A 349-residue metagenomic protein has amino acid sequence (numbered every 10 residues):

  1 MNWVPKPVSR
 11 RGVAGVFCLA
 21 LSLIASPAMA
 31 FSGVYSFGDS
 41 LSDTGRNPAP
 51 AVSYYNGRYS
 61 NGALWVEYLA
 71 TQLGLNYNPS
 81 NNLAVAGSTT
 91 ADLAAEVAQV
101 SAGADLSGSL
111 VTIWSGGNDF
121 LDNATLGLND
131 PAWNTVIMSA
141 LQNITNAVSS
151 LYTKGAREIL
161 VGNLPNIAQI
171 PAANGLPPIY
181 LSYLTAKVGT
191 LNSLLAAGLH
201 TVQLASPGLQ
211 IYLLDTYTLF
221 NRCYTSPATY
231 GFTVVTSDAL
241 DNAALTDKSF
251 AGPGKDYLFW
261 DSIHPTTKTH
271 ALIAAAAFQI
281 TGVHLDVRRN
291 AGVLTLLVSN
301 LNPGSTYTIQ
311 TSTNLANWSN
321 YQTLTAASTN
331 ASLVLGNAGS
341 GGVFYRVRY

Functional and structural regions predicted by a protein language model:
N2-W3, P7-V13, F17-G282: Conserved active-site regions of diverse hydrolases
L69, I280-Y349: Short, composition-biased motifs enriched in small/polar/acidic residues
